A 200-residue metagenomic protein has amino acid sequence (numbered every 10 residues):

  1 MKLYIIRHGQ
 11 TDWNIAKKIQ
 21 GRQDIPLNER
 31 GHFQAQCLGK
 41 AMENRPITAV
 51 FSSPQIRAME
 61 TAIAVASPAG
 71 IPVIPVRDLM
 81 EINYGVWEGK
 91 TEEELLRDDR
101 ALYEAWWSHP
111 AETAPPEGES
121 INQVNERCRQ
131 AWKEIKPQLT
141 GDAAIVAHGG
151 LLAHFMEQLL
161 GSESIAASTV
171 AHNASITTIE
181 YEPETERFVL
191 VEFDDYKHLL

Functional and structural regions predicted by a protein language model:
M1-Y4, A49: Extreme N-terminal starter segment of soluble prokaryotic enzymes
L3, L139-G150: Generic beta-sheet signal
Q10-A64, A114-R129: Loop-to-helix element that buttresses phosphate recognition and phosphoryl-transfer chemistry
K18-P26, K90-E92, A111, S164-I165: Short glycine-enriched, charge-decorated loop/helix-capping segments at active-site entrances that position
C37-Y103: Phosphate-coordination/substrate-recognition cap region in phosphate-metabolizing enzymes
E43-P46, I135-G141: Glycine-rich phosphate-binding loop signature in dinucleotide/nucleotide-binding domains
S162-T185, V189: Domain-level recognition of soluble alpha/beta enzyme cores, biased toward histidine phosphatases/phosphomutases
F188-L200: Acidic, His/Gly-rich catalytic cores of divalent-metal-dependent hydrolytic chemistry
